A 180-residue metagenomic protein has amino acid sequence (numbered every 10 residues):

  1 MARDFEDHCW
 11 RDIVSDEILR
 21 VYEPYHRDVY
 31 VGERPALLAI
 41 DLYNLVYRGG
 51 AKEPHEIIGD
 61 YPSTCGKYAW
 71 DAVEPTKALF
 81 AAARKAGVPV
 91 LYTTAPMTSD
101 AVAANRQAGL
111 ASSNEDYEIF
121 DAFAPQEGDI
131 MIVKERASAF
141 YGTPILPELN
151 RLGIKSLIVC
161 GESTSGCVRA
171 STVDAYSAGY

Functional and structural regions predicted by a protein language model:
M1-P125: Active-site acidic carboxylates
Y43, Y47, E135, S163: Anionic group-transfer/hydrolysis microenvironments
K85-V88, G153, G179: Glycine-centered short loops/turns at secondary-structure junctions
M97-D100, A137-F140, T164-S165: Short, catalytically relevant binding-site loops at active-site mouths
S113-C160: Internal catalytic-core helix/loop-beta-alpha segment that presents or stabilizes conserved functional determinants
S165-S171: Short glycine/serine/threonine-rich phosphate/pyrophosphate-binding segments that cradle anionic phosphate groups
A175: Short conserved active-site loop signatures built around small residues
